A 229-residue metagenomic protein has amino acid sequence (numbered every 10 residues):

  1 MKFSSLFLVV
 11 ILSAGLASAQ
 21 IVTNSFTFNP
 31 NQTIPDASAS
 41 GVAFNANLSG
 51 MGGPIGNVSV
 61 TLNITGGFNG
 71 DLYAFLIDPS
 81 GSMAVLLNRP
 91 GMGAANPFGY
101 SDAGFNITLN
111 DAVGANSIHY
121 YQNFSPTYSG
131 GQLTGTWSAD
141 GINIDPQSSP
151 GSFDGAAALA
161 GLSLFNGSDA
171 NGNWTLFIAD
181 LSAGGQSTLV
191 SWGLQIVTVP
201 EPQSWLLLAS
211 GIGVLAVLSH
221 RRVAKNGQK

Functional and structural regions predicted by a protein language model:
K2-V9, S204-L207: Sec-dependent signal peptide recognition, specifically the positively charged N-region followed immediately by
L6-V9, F26, R221: Short helix-onset patch at the extreme N-terminus, typifying the N->h transition of secretory signal peptides
V9-V10, Q20: Generic short N-terminal amphipathic or hydrophobic helices
A14-L16: N-terminal signal peptide c-region/cleavage motif recognized by signal peptidases
S18, H220-R222: N-terminal low-complexity, intrinsically disordered patches enriched in charged
Q20-T198: Loop and turn regions of beta-sandwich accessory domains that flank beta-strands and are enriched in small/polar
E201-H220: A short, hydrophobic C-terminal helix/tail in secreted or cell-surface proteins
K225-K229: Cytoplasmic C-terminal tails of single-pass
